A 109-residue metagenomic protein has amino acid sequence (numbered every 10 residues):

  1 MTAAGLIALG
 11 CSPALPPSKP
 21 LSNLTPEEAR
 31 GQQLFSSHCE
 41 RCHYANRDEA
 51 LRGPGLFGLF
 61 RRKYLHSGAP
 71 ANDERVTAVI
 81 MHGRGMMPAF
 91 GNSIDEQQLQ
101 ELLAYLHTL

Functional and structural regions predicted by a protein language model:
M1-C11: Sec-dependent bacterial lipoprotein signal peptides
G5, Q33-S36, M81: Processing junctions and N-termini across compartments
C11-L34: Electrostatic cytochrome c docking/interface patches
A14, A45-N46: Cys/His-rich metal-chelating microdomains
G31-A45, L102, L106: The canonical Cys-X-X-Cys-His
R41, G55-G58: Soluble periplasmic/extracytoplasmic beta-strand elements of cell-envelope proteins
A50-L51, G58-L109: Extracytoplasmic electron-transfer domains, predominantly the class I c-type cytochrome c fold
